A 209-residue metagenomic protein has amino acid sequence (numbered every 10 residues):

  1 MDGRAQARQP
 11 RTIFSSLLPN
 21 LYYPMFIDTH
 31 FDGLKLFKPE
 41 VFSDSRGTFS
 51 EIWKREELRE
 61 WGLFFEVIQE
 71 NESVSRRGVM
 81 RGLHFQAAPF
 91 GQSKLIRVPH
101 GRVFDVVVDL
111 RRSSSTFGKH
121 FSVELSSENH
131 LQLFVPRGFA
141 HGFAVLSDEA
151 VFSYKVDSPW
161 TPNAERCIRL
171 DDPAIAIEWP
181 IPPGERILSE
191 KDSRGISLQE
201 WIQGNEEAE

Functional and structural regions predicted by a protein language model:
M1-R4, A150: Short intrinsically disordered, low-complexity coil segments enriched in acidic
G3, R8-Q9, L21: Short, low-complexity intrinsically disordered segments enriched in A/P/G/S/L with frequent Arg, especially at protein
I13-P24: Short, Lys/Arg-enriched N-terminal segments with co-localized hydrophobic residues within the first ~10-30 amino acids
Y22-L131, S147-E149, V156-E209: Non-catalytic, conserved peripheral segments adjacent to functional cores
H141: Active-site micro-motifs of SAM-dependent methyltransferase domains
